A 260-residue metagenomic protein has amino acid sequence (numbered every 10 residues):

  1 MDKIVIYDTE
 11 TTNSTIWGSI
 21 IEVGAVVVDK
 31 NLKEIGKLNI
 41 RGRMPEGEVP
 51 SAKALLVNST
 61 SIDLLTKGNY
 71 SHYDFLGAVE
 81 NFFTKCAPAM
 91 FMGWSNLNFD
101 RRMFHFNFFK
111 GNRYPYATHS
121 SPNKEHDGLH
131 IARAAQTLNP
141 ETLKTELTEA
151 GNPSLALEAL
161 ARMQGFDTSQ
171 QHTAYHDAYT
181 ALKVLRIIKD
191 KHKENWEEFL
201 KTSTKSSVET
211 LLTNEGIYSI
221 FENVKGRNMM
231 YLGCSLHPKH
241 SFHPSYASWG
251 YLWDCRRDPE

Functional and structural regions predicted by a protein language model:
M1-R113, S154, A159-Q164, E260: Conserved non-catalytic scaffold segment of RNase H-like nuclease domains
D8, M90-L97, R102-M103, N107 (+1 more regions): Acidic, Mg2+-coordinating catalytic module of metal-dependent nucleases/exonucleases that use a two-metal-ion mechanism
T11-N13, H130, T180: Short, glycine/acidic-enriched loop or turn micro-motifs at the edges of active sites
R43-N58, I62-T66, P122-A178: Active-site-proximal helix-loop-helix substrate-binding element of RNase H-like nuclease domains
N81, K85-P88, F109-R113, I131-E141 (+2 more regions): Alpha-helix capping at helix-to-loop junctions
A89-M90, S120-N123: Residue-level recognition of the N-termini of beta-strands and the immediately preceding loop/turn
R113-S121: A mobile, often basic/glycine-rich helix-loop segment that functions as the active-site lid/recognition loop
I187-E260: Acidic two-metal-ion nuclease catalytic site recognized across multiple nuclease folds, prominently DnaQ/RNase D-T
